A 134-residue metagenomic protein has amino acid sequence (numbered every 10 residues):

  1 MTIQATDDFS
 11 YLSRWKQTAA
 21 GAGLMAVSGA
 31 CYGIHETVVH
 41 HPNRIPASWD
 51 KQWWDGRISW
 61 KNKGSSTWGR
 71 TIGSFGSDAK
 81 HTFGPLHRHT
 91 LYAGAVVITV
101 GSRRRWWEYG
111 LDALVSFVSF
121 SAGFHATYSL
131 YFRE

Functional and structural regions predicted by a protein language model:
M1-D8: Cleavable N-terminal export/targeting peptides
F9-E134: Catalytic phosphate/metal-binding cores of nucleic-acid and nucleotide-processing enzymes, i.e., regions that mediate
